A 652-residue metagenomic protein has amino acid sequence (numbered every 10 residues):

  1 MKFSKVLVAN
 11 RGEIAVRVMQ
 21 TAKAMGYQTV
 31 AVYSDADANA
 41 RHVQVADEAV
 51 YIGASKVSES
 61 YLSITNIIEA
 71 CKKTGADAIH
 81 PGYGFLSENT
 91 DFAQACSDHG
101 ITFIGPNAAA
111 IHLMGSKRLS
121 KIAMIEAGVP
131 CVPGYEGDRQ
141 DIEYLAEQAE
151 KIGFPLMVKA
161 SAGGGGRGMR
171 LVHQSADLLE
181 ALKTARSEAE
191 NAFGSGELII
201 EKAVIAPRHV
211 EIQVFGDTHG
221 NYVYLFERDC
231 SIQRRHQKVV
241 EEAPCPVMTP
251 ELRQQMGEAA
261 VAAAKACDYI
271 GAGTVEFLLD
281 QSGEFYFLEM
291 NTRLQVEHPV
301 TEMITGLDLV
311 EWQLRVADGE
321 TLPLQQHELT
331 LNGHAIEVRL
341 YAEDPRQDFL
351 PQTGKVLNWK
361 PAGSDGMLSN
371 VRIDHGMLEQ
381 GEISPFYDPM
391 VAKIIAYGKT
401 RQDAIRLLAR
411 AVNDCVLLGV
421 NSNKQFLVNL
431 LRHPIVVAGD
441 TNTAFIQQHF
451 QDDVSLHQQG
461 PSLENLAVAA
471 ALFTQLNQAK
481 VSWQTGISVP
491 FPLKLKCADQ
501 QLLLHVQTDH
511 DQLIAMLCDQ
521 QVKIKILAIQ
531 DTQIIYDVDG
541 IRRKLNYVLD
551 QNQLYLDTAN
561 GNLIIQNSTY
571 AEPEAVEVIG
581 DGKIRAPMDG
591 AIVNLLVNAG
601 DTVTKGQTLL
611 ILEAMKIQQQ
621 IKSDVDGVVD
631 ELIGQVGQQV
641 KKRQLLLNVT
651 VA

Functional and structural regions predicted by a protein language model:
M1-V275, L279-N291, Q295: N-terminal beta-alpha lobe that positions the nucleotide/phosphoryl donor in ATP/NTP-coupled carboxylate activation
S4, R167-G168, P244, D388-I394 (+1 more regions): Short amphipathic alpha-helical segments
A260, P299-K523, L527, K642-N648: Catalytic cores of soluble metabolic enzymes centered on carboxylation/carboxyl-transfer
D537-V538, D557-N560, A599, Q607: C-terminal amphipathic alpha-helical interaction region
V548, N552-A586: Catalytic P-loop NTP-binding/switch module of NTPases
E574-A652: Structured functional modules or segments
